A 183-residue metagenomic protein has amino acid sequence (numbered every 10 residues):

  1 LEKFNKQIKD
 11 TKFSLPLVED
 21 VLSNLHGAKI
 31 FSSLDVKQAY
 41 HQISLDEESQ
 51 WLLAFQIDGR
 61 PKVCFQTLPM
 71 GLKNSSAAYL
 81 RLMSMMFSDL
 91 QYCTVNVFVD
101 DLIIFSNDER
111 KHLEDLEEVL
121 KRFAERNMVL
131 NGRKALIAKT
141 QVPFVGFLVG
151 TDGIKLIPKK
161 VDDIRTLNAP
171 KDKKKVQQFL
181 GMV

Functional and structural regions predicted by a protein language model:
L1-V183: Retroelement reverse transcriptase polymerase core
